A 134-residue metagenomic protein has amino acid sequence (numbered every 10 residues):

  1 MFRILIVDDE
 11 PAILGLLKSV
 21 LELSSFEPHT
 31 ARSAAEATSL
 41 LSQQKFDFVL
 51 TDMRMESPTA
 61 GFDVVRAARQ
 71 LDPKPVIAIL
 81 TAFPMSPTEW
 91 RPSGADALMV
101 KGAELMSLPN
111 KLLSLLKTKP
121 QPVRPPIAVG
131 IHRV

Functional and structural regions predicted by a protein language model:
D8: Conserved acidic carboxylate
P11-H29: Two-component/phosphorelay signaling modules centered on CheY-like receiver
T30-F48: Acidic, metal-coordinating helix/loop segments flanking the phosphotransfer/catalytic sites of two-component signaling
S39, T59-P73: Short amphipathic alpha-helix used as the core "switch/output" element in two-component signaling
D52-M53: Active-site residues of response regulator receiver
A78-L80: Hydrophobic/aromatic residues positioned on beta-strands within the core alpha/beta folds
R91-M99: As written
A103-L116, P120, R124: C-terminal output helix
